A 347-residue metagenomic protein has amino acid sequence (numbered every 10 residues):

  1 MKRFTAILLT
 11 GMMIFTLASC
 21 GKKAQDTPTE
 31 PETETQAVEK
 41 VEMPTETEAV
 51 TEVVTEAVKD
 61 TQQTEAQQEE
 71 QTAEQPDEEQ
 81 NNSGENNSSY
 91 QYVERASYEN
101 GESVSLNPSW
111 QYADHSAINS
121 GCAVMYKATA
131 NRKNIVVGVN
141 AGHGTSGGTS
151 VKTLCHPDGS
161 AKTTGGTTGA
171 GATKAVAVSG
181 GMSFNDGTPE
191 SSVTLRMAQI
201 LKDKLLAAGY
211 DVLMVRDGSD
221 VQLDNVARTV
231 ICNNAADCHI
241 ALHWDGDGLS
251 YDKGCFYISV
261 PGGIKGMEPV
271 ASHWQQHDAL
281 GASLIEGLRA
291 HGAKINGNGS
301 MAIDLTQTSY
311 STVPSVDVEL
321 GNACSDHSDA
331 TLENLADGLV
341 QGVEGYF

Functional and structural regions predicted by a protein language model:
M1-L8: Positively charged n-region of N-terminal signal peptides that target proteins for export
F4, M13-I14, G21-F347: Catalytic-site microenvironment of enzymes that process N-acetyl-hexosamine-containing cell-wall polysaccharides
